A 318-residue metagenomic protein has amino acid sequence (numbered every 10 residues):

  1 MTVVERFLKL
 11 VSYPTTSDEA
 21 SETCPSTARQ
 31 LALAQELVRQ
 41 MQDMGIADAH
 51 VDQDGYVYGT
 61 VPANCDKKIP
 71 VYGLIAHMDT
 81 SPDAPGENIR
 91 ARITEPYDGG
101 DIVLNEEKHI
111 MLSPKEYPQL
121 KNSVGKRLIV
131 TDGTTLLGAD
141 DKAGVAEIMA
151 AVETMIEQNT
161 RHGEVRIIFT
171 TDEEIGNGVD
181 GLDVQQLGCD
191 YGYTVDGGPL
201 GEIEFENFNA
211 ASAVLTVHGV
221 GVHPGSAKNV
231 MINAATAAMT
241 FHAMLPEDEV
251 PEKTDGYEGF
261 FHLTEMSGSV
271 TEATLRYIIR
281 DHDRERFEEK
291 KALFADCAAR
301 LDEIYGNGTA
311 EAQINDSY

Functional and structural regions predicted by a protein language model:
T2-A28, V130: N-terminal capping segment at the start of a domain
V11, T15-D18, M41, G45 (+5 more regions): Structural signal for hydrophobic packing residues in well-ordered secondary-structure cores of soluble enzyme domains
E22-I69, G73-I75, D79, I89: A non-catalytic alpha/beta surface segment that caps or lines the substrate-entry region of metallo-dependent hydrolase
K67-R161, C189: Active-site metal-coordination/substrate-binding segment of hydrolases, especially metallo-dependent peptidases
G73, R166-I168, E311: A structural signal for isolated positions on well-ordered beta-strands in alpha/beta enzyme cores
I102, Y117, K126-A139, D172-D302 (+1 more regions): Midchain, well-structured core segments that form catalytic/ion-binding scaffolds
E153-I175, D255-G256: Short helix-loop-beta-strand segments that form the rim/entrance of peptidase-like active sites
